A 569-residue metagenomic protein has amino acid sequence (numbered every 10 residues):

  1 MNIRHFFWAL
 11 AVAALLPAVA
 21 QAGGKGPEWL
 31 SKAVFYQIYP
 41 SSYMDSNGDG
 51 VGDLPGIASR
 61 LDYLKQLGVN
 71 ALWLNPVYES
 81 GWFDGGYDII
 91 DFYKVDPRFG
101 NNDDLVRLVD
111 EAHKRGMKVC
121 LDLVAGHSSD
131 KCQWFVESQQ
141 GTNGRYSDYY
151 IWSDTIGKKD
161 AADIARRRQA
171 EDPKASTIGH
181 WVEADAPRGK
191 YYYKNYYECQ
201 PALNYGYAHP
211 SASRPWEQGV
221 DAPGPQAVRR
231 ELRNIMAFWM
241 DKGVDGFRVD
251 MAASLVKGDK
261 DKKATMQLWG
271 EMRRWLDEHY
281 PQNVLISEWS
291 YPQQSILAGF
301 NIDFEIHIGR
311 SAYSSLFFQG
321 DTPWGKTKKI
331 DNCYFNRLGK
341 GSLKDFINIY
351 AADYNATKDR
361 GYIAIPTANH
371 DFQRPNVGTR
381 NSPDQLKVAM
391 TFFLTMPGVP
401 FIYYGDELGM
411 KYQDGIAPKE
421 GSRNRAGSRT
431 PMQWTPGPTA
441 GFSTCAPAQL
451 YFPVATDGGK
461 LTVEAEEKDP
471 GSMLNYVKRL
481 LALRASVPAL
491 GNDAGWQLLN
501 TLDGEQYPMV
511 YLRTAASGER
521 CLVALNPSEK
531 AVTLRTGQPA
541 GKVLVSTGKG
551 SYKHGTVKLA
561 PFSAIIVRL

Functional and structural regions predicted by a protein language model:
A9-P17: Bacterial N-terminal signal peptides
G23-A227, D241, A252-F300, M432: Acidic/aromatic-lined carbohydrate-recognition and catalytic surfaces of CAZymes acting on diverse glycans
D130-K131, F135-D172, W269, R273-P431 (+1 more regions): Conserved alpha/beta catalytic core and glycan-binding cleft of carbohydrate-active enzymes
G189-Q218, T439-L474, K478-R479, L483: Glycine-rich phosphate/pyrophosphate-binding loop and adjacent beta-alpha nucleotide/cofactor-binding cores
P453-C521: Glycan-recognition and catalytic regions of carbohydrate-active enzymes
A524-S528: Asparagine-centered strand-capping/turn motif at beta-strand->loop junctions
K530-G548: Beta-strand-rich binding/interaction modules
K553-L569: C-terminal beta-strand-rich structural cap/linker in extracellular carbohydrate-active enzymes
